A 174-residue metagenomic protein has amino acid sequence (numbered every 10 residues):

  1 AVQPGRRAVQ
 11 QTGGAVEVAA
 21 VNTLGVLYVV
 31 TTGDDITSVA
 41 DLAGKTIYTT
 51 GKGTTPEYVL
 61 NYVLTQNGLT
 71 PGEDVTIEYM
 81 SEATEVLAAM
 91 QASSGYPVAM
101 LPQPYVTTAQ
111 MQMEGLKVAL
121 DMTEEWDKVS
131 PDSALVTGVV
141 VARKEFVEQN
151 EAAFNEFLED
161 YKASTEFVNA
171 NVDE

Functional and structural regions predicted by a protein language model:
A1-M80, G95-Q103, A119-L120: Short, glycine-/small- and polar/acidic-enriched structural segments that line small-molecule recognition paths
Q3-P4, E85-D173: Pocket-lining segment of extracytoplasmic ligand-binding domains
